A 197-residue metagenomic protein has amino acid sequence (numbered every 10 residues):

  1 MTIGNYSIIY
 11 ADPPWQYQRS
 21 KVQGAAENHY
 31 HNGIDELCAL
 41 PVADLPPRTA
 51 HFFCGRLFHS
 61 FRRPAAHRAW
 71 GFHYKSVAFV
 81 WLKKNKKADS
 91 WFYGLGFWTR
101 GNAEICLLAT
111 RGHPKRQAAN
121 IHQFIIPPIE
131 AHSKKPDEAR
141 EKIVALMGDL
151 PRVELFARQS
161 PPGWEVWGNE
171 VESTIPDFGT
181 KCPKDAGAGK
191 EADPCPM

Functional and structural regions predicted by a protein language model:
M1-M197: Class I S-adenosyl-L-methionine-dependent methyltransferase catalytic core
